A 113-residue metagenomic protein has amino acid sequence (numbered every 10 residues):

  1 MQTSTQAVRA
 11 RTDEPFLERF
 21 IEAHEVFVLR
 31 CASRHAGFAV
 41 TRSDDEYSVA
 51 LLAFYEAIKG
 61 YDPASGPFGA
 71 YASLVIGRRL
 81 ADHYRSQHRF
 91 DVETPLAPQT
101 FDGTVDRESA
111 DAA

Functional and structural regions predicted by a protein language model:
M1, T5, P95, E108-D111: N-terminal cationic amphipathic segment used for targeting or macromolecule association
M1-R89: Alpha-helical promoter-recognition and RNA polymerase-docking modules of transcription initiation factors, dominated by
R11, Q99-A113: Acidic, proline/glycine-rich intrinsically disordered inter-domain spacer in sigma factors
G69, R85-V105: Short, basic/polar amphipathic helix motif occurring as a linker/hinge flanking DNA-binding modules in transcription
